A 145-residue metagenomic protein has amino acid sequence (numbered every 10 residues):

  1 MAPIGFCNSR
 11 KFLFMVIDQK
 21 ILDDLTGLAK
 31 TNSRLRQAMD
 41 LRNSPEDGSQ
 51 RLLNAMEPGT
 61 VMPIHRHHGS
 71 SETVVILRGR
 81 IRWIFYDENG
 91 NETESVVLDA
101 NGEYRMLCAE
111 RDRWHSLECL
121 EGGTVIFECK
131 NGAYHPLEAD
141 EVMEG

Functional and structural regions predicted by a protein language model:
A2-S49, E94-A100: A short, N-terminal "cap"/entry segment at the start of jelly-roll beta-barrel domains of the cupin/DSBH fold
V16-I17, I21-T26, N91, V96-V97 (+1 more regions): Double-stranded beta-helix
L53-G69: Conserved short histidine dyad/triad with adjacent acidic residue
I64-H65, W83-F85, M106-A109, H115-L120 (+1 more regions): Short beta-strand His + acidic residue motifs that chelate non-heme Fe in jelly-roll/DSBH and cupin folds
R66-H68, V75-I76, C119-G122: Short glycine/proline-enriched turns and hinge-like loops at secondary-structure junctions
G69-N89: Glycine- and acidic-residue-biased ligand/ion/polar-headgroup-sensing regions
E88-D112: Short acidic-glycine-tyrosine-enriched beta hairpin
